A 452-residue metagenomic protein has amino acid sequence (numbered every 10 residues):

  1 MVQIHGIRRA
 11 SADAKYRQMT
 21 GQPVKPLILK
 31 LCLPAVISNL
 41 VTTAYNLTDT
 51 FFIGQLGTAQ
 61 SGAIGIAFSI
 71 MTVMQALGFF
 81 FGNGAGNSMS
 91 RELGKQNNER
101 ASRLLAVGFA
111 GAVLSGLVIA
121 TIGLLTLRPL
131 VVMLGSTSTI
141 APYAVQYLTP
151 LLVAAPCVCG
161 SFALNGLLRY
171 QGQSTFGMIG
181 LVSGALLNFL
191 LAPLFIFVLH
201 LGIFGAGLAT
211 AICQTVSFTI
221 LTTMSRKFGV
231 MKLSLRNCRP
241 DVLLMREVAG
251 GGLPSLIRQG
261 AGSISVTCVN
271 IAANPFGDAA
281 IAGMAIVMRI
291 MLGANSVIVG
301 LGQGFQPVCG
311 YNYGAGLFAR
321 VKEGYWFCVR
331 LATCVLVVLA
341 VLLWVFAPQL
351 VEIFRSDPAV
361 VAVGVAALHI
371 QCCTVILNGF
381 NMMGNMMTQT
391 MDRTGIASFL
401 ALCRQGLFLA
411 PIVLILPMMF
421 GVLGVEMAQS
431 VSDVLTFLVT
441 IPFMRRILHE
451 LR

Functional and structural regions predicted by a protein language model:
M1-C32, M89-P156, L187, I196-L253 (+2 more regions): Short alpha-helical transmembrane segments in multi-pass integral membrane proteins
P26, V41-T42, G78-F79, I119 (+8 more regions): Alpha-helical transmembrane segments of multi-pass membrane transport proteins
K30-D49, P150, G184, C213-S217 (+4 more regions): Transmembrane helical elements of multi-pass membrane transporters/channels
A35, N39, T50-F51, F68 (+17 more regions): Transmembrane alpha-helix boundary and packing residues in multipass membrane permease domains and related
L40, A44-G62, V131-S138, L194-L201 (+4 more regions): Helix-terminus/linker motif at the lipid-water interface of multi-pass membrane proteins
S61-T121, V158-G177, G283-A347, N378-A397: Small-residue-rich hydrophobic transmembrane alpha-helices
G82, P150-R169, G177-N188, A206-T219 (+4 more regions): Short runs within selected transmembrane alpha-helices of multi-pass transporters and secretion channels
M382, F408-P417: Transmembrane alpha-helical segments of integral membrane proteins
